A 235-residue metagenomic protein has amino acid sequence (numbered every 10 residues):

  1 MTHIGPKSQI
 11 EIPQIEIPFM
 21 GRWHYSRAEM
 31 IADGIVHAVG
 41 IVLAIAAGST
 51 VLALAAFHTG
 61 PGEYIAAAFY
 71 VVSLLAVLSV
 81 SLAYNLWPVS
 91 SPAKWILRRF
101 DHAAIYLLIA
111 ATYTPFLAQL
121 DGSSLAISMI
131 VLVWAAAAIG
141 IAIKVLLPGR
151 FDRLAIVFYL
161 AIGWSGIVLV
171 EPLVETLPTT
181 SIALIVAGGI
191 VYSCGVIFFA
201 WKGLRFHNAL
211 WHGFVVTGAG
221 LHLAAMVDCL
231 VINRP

Functional and structural regions predicted by a protein language model:
T2-P235: Multi-pass alpha-helical transmembrane bundles in non-GPCR membrane proteins that perform intramembrane catalysis
